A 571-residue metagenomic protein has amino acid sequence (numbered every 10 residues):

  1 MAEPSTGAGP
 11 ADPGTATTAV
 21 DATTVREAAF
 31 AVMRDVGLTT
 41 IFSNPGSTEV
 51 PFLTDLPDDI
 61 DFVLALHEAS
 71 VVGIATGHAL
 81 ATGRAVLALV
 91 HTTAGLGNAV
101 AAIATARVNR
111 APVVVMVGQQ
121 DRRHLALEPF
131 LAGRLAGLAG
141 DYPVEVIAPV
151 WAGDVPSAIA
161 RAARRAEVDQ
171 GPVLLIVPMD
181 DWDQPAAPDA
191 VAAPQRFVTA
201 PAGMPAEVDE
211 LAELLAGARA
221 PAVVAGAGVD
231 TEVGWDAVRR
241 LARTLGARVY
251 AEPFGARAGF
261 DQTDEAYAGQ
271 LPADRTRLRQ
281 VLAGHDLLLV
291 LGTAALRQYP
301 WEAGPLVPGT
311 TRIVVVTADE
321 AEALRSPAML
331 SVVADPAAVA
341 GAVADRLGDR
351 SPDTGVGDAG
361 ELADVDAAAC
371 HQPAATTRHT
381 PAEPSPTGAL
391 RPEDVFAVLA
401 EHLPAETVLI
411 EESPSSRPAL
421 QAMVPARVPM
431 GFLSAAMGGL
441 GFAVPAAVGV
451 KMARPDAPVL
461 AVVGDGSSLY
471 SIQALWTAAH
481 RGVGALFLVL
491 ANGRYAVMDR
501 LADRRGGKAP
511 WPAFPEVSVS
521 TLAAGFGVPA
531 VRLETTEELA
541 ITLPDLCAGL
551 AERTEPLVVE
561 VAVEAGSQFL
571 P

Functional and structural regions predicted by a protein language model:
A2-T6, D12-D21, G153, I176 (+4 more regions): Phosphate/pyrophosphate-binding active-site segments
P4, A22, G37-T40, L80-V117 (+6 more regions): Structural signature of the thiamine diphosphate
G14, V117-A158, F254-H371, A502 (+2 more regions): Glycine-rich, acidic loop regions that bind phosphate or pyrophosphate groups
V25-T39, S43-T48, F52-T54, A369-D456: Active-site diphosphate/adenylate-binding microenvironment
N44-G46, V63-G73, A88-G95, V150-A152 (+3 more regions): Active-site nucleophile and cofactor-binding loops and adjacent substrate-binding regions of central metabolic enzymes
D59-L89, E145-I147, D264-V281: Glycine-rich oxoanion-binding loops at beta->alpha junctions
T76, L80, A227-V314, P425-D456 (+4 more regions): Glycine-rich, anion-gripping cofactor-binding loops and their flanking helix/strand elements in enzyme active sites
M116, H124-L131, A273, R279 (+4 more regions): Thiamine diphosphate
